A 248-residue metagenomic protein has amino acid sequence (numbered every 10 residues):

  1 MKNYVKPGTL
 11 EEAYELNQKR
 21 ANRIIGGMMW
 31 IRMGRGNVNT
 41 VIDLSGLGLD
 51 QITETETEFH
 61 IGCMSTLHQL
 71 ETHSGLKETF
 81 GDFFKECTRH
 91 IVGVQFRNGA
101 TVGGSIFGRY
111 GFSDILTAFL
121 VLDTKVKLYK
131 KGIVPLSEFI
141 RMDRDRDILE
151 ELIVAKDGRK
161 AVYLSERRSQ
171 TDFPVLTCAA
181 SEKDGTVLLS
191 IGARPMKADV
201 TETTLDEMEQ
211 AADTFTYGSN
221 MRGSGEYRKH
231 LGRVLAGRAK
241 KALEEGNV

Functional and structural regions predicted by a protein language model:
M1-V248: C-terminal structural segment of proteins
